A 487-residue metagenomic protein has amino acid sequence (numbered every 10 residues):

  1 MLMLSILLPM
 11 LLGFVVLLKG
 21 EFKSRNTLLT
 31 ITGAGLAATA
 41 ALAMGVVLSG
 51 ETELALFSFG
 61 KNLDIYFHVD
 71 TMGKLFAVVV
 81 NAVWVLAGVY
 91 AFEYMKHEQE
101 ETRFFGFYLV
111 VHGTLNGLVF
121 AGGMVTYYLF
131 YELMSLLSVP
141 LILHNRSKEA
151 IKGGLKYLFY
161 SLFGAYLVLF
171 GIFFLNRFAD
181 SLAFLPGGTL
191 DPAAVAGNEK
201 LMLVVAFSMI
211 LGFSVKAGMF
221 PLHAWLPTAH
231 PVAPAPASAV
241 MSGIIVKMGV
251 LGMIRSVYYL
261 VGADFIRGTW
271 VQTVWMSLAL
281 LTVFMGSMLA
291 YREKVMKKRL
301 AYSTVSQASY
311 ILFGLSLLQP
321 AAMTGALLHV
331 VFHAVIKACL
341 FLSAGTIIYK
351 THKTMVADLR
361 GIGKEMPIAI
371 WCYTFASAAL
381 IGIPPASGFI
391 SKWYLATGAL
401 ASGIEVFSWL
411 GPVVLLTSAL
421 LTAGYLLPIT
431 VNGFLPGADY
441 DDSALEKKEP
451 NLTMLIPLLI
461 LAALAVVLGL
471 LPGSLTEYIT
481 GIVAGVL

Functional and structural regions predicted by a protein language model:
M1-L4, L11-G106, P186-T189, I479-V486: Transmembrane helix-loop-helix hairpins at membrane boundaries of multipass inner-membrane proteins
L2, V240-G249, N451-L455, L459: Select subsegments of transmembrane alpha-helices in polytopic membrane proteins, especially boundary-proximal
S5-I6, A217, H223, I381 (+2 more regions): Hydrophobic alpha-helical transmembrane segments of integral membrane proteins, especially lipid-exposed positions
K23-A34, K152-L162, M366-C372, N451-I460: Alpha-helical transmembrane segments and their helix-start/interface "positive-inside/aromatic belt" motifs in integral
A38-G50, F170-N176, V250, L380-P384 (+1 more regions): C-terminal TM-helix exit segments that contain a strictly Trp-centered aromatic cap at the helix terminus
L86-K96, T102, H112-Y127, L137-N432: Hydrophobic transmembrane alpha-helices and their helix-loop junctions in integral membrane proteins
G188-T189, A233, K364-I368, A419 (+1 more regions): Cytoplasmic/organellar membrane-interface segments at the starts of transmembrane helices in multi-pass inner-membrane
